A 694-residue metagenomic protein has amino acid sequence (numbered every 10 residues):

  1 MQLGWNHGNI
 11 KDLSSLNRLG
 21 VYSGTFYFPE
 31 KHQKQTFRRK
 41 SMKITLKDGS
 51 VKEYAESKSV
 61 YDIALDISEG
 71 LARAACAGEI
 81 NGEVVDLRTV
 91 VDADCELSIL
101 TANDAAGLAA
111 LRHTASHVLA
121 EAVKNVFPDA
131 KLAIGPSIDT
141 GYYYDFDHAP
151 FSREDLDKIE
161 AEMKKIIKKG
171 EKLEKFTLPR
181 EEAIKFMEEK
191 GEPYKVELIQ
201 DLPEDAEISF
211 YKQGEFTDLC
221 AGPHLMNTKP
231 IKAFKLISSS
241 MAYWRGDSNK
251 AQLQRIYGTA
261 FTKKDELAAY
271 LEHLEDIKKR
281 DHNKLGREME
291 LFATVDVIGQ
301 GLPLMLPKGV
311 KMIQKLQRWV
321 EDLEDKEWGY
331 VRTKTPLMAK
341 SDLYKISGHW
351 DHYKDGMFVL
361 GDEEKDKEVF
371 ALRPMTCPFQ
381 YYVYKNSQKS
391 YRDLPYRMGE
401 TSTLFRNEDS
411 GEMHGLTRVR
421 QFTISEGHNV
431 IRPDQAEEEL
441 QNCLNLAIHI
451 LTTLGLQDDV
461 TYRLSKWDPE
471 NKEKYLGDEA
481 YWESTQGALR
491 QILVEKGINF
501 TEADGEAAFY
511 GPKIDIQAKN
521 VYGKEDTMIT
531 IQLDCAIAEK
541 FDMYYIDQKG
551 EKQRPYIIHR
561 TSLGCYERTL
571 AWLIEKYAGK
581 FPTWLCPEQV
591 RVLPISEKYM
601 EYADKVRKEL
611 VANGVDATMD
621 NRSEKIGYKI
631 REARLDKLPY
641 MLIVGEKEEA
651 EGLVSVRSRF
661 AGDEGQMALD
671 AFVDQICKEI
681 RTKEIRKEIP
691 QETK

Functional and structural regions predicted by a protein language model:
T25-S41: Short, Lys/Arg-enriched N-terminal segments with co-localized hydrophobic residues within the first ~10-30 amino acids
T36-H113, V118-K131, I138-K694: NTP/phosphate- and nucleic-acid-binding module
